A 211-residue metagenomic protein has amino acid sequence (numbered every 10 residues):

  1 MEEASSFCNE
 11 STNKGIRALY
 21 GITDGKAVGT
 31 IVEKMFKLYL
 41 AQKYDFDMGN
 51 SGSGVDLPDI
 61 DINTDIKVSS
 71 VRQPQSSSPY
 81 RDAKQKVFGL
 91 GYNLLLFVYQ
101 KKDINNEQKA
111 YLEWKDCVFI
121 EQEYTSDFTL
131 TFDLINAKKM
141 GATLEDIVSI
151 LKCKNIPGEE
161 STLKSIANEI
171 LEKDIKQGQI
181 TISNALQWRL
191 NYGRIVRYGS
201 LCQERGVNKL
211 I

Functional and structural regions predicted by a protein language model:
M1-P58, V68-I211: Nucleic-acid endonuclease domains
